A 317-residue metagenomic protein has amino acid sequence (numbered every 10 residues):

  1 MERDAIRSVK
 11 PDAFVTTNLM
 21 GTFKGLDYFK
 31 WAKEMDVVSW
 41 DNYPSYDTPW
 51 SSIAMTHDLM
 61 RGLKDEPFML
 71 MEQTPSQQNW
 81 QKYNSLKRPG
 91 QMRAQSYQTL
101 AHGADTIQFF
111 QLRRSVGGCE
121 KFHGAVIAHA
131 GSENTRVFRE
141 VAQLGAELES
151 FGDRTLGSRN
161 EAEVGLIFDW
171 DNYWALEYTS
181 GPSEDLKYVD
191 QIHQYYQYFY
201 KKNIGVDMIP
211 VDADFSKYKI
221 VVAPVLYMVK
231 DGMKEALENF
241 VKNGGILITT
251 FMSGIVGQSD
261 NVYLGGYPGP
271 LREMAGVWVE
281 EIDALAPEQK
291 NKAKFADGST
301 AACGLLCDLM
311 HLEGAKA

Functional and structural regions predicted by a protein language model:
M1-G21, G25-F29: N-terminal catalytic cores of secreted or lumenal carbohydrate-active enzymes
S8, D12, G21, A32 (+2 more regions): Carbohydrate-binding surfaces of carbohydrate-active enzymes
